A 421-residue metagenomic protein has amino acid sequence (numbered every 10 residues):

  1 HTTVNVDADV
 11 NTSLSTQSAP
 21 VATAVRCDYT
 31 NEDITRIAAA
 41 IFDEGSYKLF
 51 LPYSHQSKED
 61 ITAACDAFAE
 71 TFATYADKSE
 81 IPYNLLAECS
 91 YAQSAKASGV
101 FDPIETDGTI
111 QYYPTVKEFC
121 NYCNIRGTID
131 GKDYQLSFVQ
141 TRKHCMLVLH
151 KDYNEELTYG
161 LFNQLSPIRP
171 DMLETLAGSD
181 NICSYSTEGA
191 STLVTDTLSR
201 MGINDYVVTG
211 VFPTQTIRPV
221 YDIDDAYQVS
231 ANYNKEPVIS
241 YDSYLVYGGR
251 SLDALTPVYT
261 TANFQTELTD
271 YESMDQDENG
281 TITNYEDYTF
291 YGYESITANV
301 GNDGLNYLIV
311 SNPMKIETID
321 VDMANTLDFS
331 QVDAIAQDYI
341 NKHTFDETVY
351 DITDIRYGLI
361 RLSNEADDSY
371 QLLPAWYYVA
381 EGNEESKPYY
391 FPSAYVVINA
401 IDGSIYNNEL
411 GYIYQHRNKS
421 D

Functional and structural regions predicted by a protein language model:
H1-E272, G280-I282: Preferential activation on post-signal-peptide N-terminal prodomains/segments of secreted or lumenal proteins
Q56, Y185, A324-L327, I398: Short coil/turn linker and secondary-structure boundary residues
Y134, I296, A394-V396: Short beta-strand segments
C145-M146, D303-Y307, I405: Hydrophobic residues embedded in beta-strands of well-ordered beta-sheets
S186, L327-Q331, P392-S393, I401: Secondary-structure junction/capping motif
T192-S386, D421: Segments that shape or occlude catalytic/ligand-binding pockets
E365-L372, E381-D421: C-terminal soluble interaction/assembly domains
